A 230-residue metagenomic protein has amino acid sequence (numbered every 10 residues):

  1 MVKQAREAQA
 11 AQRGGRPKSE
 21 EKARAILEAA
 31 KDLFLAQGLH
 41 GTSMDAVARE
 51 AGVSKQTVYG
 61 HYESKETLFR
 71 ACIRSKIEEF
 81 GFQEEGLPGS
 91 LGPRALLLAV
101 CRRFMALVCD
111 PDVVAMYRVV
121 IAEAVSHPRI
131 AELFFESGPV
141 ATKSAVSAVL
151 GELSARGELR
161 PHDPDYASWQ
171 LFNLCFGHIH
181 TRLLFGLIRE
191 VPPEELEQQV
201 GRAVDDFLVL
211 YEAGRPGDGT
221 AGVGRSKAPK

Functional and structural regions predicted by a protein language model:
M1-A11, A99, R103, S144 (+2 more regions): C-terminal peripheral helix-coil segments that are non-catalytic and often amphipathic
M1-Q37, G41-V53, G60-H61, E66-T67: Basic, helix-initiating cap at the start of DNA-binding domains
K22, K65, C72, K76 (+5 more regions): Hydrophobic/aromatic residues within well-ordered alpha-helical segments
A23-R24, M44, E66, R70 (+9 more regions): Short, structured helix-loop boundary elements
L39-H40, I130, L159: Conserved hydrophobic residue
R70-C101, A106-V108, D112, V146 (+1 more regions): Amphipathic alpha-helical linker/stalk segments
A95, A106, P111, A115 (+3 more regions): Amphipathic alpha-helical packing segments from all-alpha helical-bundle domains
R160, P164-S168: Membrane-interface starts of transmembrane alpha-helices
